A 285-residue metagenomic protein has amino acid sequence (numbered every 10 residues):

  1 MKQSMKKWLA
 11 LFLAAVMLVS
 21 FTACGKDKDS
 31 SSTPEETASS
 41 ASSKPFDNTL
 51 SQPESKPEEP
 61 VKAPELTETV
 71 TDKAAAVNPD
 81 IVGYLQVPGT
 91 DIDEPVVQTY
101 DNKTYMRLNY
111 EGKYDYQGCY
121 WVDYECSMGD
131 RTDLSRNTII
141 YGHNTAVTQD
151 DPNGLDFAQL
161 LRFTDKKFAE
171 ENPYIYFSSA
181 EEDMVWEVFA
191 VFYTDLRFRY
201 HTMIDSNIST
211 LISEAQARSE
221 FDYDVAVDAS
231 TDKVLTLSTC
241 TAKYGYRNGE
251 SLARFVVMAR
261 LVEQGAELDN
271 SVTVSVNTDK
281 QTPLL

Functional and structural regions predicted by a protein language model:
M1-F12: Bacterial N-terminal signal peptides that target proteins for export
L13-L18: Hydrophobic alpha-helical targeting segments used for export or membrane insertion
V19-A23: C-terminal motif of bacterial Sec signal peptides marking the signal peptidase cleavage site
G25-D27: Bacterial signal peptide processing site
D29-S32: Juxtamembrane membrane-insertion context
P34-E35, A41-L285: Solvent-exposed, non-transmembrane regions of membrane-associated and secreted proteins
